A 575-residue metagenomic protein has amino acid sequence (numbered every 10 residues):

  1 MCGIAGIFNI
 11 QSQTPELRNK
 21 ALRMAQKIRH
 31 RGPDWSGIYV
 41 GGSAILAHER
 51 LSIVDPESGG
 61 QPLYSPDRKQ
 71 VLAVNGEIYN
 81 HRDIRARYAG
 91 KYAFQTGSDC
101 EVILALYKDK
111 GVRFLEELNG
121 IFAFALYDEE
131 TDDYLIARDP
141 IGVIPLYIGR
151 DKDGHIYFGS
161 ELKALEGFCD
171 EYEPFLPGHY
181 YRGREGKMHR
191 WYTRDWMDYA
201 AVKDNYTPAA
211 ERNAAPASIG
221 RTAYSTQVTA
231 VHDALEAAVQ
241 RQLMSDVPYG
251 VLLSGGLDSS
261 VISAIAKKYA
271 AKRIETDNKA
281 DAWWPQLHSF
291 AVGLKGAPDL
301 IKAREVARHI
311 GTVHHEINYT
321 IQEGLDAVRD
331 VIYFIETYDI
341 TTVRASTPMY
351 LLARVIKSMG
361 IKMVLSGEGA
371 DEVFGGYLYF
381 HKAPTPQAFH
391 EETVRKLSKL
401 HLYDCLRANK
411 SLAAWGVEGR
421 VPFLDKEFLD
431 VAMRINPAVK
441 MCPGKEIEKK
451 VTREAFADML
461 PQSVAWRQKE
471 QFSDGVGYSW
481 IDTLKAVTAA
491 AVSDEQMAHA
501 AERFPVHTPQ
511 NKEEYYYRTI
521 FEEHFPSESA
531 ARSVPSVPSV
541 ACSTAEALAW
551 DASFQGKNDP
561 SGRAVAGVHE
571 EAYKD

Functional and structural regions predicted by a protein language model:
M1, A215-A217, T222, S358-L365 (+3 more regions): Adenosyl-5′-phosphate
M1-T337: Cysteine-centered catalytic environments shared across enzyme families
N9-S12, I121, S346, H401-L406: Short, motif-level signal for alpha-helix interfacial/capping segments enriched in acidic residues and aromatics/proline
L17, T96-D99, L118, Q227 (+11 more regions): Hydrophobic (often cysteine-bearing) scaffold residues that line and stabilize catalytic clefts of nucleotide/cofactor
L51, G369-E372: Short glycine-rich anion-binding loops that position phosphate/pyrophosphate groups of nucleotides and phosphorylated
D83, G375-Y377: Short, solvent-exposed loop/turn and secondary-structure capping segments
G255-G256, S366-G369: Glycine-rich beta-strand-to-loop/alpha-helix junction loops that act as flexible
V292-A353, Y379-A388, K410-S411, R434-C442 (+1 more regions): ATP-dependent adenylate-handling ligase core
